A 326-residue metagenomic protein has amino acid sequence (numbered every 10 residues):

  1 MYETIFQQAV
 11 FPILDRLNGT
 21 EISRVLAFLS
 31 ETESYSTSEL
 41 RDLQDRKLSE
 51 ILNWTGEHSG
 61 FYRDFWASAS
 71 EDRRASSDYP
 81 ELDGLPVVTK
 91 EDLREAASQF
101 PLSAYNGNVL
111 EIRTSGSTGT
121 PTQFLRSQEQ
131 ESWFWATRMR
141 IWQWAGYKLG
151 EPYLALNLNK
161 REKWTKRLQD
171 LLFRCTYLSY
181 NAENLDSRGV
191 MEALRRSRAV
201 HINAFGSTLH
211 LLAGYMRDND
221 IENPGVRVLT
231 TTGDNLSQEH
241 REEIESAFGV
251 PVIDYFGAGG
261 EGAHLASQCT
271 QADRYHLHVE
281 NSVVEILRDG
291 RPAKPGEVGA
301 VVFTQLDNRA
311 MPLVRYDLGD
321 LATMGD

Functional and structural regions predicted by a protein language model:
M1-E39, R46, L172-D326: Active-site glycine/GP-rich loop and adjacent strand/helix microenvironment that borders small-molecule binding pockets
M1-R113, G119-F134, M139-E151, N159 (+6 more regions): Nucleotide 5′-phosphate-binding alpha/beta core
E57, S68, Q99, L110 (+6 more regions): General N-terminal targeting signals
G84-V88, K163-T165, A263-A266: Short, solvent-exposed polar/charged micro-motifs at secondary-structure junctions
I112-R113, L168, N219-D220: Short, flexible, solvent-exposed loop/turn segments with mixed acidic/basic and small polar residues
P121, R161-K163, N308-M311: Short, acidic Gly/Pro/Ser/Thr-rich loop/turn segments
M139-N181: Conserved AMP-binding loop of ANL adenylate-forming enzymes
